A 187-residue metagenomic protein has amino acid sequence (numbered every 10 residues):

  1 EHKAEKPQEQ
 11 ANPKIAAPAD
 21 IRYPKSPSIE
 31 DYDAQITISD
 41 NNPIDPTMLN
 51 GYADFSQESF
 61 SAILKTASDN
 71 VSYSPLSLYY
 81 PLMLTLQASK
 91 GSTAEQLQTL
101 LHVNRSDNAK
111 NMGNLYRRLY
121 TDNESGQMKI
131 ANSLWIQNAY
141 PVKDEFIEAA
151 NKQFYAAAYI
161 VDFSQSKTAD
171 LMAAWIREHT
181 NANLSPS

Functional and structural regions predicted by a protein language model:
K3-N50: N-terminal low-complexity, Pro/Thr/Ser-rich intrinsically disordered segments that act as propeptides or flexible
Y32-P43, L76-Y80, A94-T99, A150-Y159 (+1 more regions): Acidic/histidine-rich, surface-exposed loop or edge segments in extracytoplasmic proteins
I44-S74, L78, T85-S92: N-terminal targeting/tethering segments
A67-P75, S92-T99, A109, L184-S187: Surface-exposed patches in mature extracellular/periplasmic domains of secreted proteins
S68, N111-S187: Non-catalytic, conformational "gating/processing" segments within enzyme and secreted inhibitor domains
Y80-Q87, N132-Q137: Short, hydrophobic/amphipathic alpha-helical patches that form generic packing surfaces within helical domains
Q87-R118: Active-site-surrounding "flap" and adjacent substrate/cofactor-binding loops of secreted or lumenal enzymes, prototyped
